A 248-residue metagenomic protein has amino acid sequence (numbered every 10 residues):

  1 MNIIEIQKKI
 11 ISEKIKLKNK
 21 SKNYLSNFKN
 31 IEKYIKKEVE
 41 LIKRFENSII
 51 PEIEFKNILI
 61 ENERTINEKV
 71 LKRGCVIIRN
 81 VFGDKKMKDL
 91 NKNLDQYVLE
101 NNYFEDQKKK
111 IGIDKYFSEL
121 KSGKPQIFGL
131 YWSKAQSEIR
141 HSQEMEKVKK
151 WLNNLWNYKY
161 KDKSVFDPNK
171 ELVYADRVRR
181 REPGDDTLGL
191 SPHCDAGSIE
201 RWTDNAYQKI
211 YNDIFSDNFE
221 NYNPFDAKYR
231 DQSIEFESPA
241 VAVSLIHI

Functional and structural regions predicted by a protein language model:
M1-K72: Fe(II)/2-oxoglutarate
I6, H247-I248: Extended hydrophobic/Leu-rich segments
T65, V70-R73, F82-I246: Non-heme Fe(II) oxygenase catalytic core, chiefly the N-lobe of the double-stranded beta-helix
